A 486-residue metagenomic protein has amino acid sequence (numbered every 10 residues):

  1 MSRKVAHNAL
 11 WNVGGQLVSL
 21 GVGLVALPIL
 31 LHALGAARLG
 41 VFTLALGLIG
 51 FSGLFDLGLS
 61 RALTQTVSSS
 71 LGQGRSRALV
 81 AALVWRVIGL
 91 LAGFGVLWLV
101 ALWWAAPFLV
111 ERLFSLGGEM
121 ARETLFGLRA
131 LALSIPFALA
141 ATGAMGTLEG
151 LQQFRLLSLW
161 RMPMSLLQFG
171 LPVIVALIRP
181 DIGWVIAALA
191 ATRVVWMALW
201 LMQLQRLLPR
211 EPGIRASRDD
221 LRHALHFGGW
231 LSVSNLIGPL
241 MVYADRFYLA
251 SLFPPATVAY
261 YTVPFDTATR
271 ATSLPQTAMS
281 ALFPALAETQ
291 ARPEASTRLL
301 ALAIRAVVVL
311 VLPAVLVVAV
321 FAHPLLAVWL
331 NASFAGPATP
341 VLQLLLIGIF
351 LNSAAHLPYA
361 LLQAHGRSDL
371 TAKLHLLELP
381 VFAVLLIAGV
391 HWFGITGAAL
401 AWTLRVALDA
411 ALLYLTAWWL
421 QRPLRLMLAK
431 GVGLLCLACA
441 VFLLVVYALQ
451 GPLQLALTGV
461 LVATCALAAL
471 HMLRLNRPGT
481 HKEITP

Functional and structural regions predicted by a protein language model:
M1-G23, A78-G89, R122-T124, Q152 (+4 more regions): N-terminal membrane topogenesis motif
M1-V5, I182-G183, A198-V242, A281 (+2 more regions): Interhelical loop/hinge segments that connect adjacent transmembrane helices in multipass membrane
K4-S69, G95, L99, W103 (+3 more regions): Signature of the first transmembrane helix
L57-Q73, E149-G150, L208-P209, P264 (+2 more regions): Helix-loop junctions and terminal segments of transmembrane helices in multi-pass membrane transport/translocation
A106-A130, A301, V318-F350: Interfacial segments at transmembrane-helix termini and the short loops linking adjacent helices
F126-R129, E378, M427-E483: Transmembrane alpha-helical segments of multi-pass transport proteins
R129, S158-R206, F227, L376-F382 (+2 more regions): Hydrophobic alpha-helical transmembrane segments
I135-R161, I178, G183, L204 (+2 more regions): Membrane-interface junctions at transmembrane-helix termini in multi-pass inner-membrane proteins
